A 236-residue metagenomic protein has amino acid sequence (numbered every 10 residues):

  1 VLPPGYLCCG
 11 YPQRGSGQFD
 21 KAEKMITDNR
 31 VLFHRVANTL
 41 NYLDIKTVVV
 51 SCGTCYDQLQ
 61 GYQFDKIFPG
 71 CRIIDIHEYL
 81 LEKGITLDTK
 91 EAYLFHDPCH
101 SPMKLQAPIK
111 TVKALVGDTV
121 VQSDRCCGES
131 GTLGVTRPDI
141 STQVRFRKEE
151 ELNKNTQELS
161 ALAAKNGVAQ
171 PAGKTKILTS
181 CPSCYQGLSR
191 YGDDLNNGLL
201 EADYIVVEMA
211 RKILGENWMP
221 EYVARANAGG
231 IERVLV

Functional and structural regions predicted by a protein language model:
V1-V236: Iron-sulfur cluster-binding electron-transfer modules in prokaryotic oxidoreductases
